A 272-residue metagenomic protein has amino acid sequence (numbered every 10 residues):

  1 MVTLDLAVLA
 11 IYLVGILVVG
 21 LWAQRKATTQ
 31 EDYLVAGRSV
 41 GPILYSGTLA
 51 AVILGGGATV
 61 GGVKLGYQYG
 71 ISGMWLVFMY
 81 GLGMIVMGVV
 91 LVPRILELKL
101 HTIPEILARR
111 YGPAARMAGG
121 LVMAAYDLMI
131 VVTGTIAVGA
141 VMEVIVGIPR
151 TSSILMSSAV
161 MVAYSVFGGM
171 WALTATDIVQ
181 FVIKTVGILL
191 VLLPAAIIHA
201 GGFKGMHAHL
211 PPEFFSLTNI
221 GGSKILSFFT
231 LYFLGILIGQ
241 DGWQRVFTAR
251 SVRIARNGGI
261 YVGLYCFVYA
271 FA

Functional and structural regions predicted by a protein language model:
M1, V35-V40, L44-Y45, G61-G73 (+2 more regions): Loop-to-helix junctions at membrane interfaces in multi-pass transport proteins
M1-T59, S165-G168, F181, G187-L190 (+1 more regions): Membrane-interface "cap" regions at the ends of multi-pass membrane proteins
V2-Q24, A36, V40, L44 (+2 more regions): Extracellular loop-to-transmembrane helix junctions
L13-I16, V52-I53, Y80-M84, A124-D127 (+4 more regions): Residue-level recognition of pore/gate-forming positions within transmembrane alpha-helices of multi-pass
L17-Q30, V90-P104, A163, F229-I254: Juxtamembrane interface elements at the cytosolic ends of transmembrane helices in multi-pass membrane proteins
V19, A23-K26, L128-T135, G139-M156 (+4 more regions): Hydrophobic alpha-helical segments and their helix-loop junctions in multi-pass secondary transporters
A50-A51, M74-S165, L231-G235: Helix-loop-helix module between adjacent transmembrane segments
